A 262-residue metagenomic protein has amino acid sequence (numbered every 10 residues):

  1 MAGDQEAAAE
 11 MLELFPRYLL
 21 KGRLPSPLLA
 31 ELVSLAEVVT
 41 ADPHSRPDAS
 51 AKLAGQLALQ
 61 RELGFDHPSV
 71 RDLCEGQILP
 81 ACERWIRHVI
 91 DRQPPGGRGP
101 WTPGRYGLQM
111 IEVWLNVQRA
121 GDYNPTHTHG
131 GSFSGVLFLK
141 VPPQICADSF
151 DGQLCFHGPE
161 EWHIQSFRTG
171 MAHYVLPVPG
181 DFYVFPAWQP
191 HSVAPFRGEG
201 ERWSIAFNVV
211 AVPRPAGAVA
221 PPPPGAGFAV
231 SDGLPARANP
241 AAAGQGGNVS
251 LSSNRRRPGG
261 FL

Functional and structural regions predicted by a protein language model:
A2-P103, Y123: Non-heme Fe(II)/2-oxoglutarate
F15-L19, S134, R202: Short hydrophobic/aromatic beta-strand or adjacent loop that forms the aromatic wall/cage of a ligand/substrate-binding
Q109-V184, A194, A211: Catalytic core of non-heme Fe(II) oxygenases with the double-stranded beta-helix
I164-L234, N248-L262: Catalytic core of Fe(II)/2-oxoglutarate
